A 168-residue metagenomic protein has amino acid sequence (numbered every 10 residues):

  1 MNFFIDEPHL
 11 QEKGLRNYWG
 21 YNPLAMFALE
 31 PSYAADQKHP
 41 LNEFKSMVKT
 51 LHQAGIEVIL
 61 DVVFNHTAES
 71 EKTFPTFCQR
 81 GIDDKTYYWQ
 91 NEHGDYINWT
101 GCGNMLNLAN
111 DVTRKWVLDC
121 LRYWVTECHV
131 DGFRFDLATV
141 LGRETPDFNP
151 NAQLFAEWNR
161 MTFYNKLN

Functional and structural regions predicted by a protein language model:
M1-H129, L137-K166: Substrate-binding/active-site clefts of carbohydrate-active enzymes
